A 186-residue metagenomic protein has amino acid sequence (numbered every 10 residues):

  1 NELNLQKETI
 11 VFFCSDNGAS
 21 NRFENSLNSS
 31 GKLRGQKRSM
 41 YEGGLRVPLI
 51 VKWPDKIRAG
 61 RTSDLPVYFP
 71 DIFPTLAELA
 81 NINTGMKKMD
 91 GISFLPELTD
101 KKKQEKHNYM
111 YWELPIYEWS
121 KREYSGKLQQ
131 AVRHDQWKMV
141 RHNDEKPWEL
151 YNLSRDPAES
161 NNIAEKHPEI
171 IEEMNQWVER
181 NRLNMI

Functional and structural regions predicted by a protein language model:
N1, F73-A77, L95, T99 (+4 more regions): Non-transmembrane alpha-helical segments in soluble domains of secreted/periplasmic/extracellular proteins
N1-N25: Metal-dependent active-site segment of extracytoplasmic phospho-/sulfohydrolases and closely related
L5-V11, R46, K106-H107, D135-W137: Loop/turn elements at helix/coil->beta-strand transitions in domains of secreted/extracellular proteins
V11-F13, P48, I72, L76: Structural scaffold positions in well-ordered secondary structure
A19-G31, G35-M40, I57-R61, L65 (+1 more regions): C-terminal cap/loop subdomain of S1 sulfatases and analogous C-terminal strand-loop tails that border
R46-P48, P147: Short glycine-rich loop/turn motifs
L49-V51, V67: Short glycine- and hydrophobic/aromatic-rich loop-to-beta-strand nucleating segment in the catalytic cores
D156: Intrinsically disordered, low-complexity polar regions and short flexible loop motifs
